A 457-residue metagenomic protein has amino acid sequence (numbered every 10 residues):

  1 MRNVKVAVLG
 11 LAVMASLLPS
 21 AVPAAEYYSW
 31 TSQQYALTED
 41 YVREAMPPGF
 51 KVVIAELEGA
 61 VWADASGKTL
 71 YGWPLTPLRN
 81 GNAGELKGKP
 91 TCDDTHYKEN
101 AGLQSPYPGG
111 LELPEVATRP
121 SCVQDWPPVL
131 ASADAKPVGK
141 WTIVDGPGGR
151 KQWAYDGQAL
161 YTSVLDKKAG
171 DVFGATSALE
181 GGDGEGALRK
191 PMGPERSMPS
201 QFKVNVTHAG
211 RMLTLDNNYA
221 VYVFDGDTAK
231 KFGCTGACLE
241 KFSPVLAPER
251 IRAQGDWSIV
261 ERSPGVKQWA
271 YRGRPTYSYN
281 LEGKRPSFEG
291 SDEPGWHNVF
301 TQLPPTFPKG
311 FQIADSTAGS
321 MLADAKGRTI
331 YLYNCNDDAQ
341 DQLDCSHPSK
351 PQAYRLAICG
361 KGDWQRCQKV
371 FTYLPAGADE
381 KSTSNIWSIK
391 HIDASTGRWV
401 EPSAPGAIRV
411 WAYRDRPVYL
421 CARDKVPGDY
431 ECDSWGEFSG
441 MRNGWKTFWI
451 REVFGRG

Functional and structural regions predicted by a protein language model:
R2-P23: Gram-negative bacterial Sec-dependent N-terminal signal peptides
A24-G457: Compact beta-sheet-dominated domain cores in extracellular/mature segments
